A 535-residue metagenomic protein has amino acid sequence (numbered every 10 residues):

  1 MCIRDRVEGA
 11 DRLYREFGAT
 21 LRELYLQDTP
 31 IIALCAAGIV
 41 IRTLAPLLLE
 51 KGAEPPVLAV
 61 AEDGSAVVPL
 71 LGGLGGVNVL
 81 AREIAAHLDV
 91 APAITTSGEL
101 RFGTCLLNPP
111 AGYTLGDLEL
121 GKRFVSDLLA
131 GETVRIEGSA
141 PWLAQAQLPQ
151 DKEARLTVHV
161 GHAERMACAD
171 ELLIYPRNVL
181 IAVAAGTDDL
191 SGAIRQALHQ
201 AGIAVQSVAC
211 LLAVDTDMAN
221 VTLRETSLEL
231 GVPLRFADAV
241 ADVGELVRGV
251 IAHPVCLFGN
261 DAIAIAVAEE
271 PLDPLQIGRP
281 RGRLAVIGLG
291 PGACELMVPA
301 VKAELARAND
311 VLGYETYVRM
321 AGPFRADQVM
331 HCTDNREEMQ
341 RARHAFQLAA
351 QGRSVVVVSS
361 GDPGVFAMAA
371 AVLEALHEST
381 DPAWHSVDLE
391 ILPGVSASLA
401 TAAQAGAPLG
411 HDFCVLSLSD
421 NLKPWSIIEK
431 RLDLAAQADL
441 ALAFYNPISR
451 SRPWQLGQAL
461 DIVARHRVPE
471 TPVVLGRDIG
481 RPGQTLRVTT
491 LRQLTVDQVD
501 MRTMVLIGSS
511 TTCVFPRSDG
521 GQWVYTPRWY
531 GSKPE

Functional and structural regions predicted by a protein language model:
R4-A45, A193, C210, D215-M218 (+6 more regions): Class I S-adenosyl-L-methionine
A10-R15, A19, Q27-A36, Q145-I174 (+1 more regions): Short, well-ordered secondary-structure micro-motifs within conserved domains or adaptor modules
K51-G103, V214, L223-G244, I391-A400 (+1 more regions): Long, charge-dense
V60-L71, L88-W142, F258-A262, A407-Q455: Internal, active-site/partner-interface "lid" segment
L120, V125-S126, A140-D151, L275-I277 (+3 more regions): A contiguous loop/helix-start segment that scaffolds small-molecule binding in enzyme catalytic cores
L156-A167, L172-I174, V243-P274, Q498-S518: C-terminal edge-of-domain segments
T187-A201: Short, well-ordered amphipathic alpha-helical segments that serve as non-catalytic structural scaffolds within diverse
A367-A441: Class I SAM-dependent methyltransferase SAM-binding "motif I" and its flanking Rossmann-like core
